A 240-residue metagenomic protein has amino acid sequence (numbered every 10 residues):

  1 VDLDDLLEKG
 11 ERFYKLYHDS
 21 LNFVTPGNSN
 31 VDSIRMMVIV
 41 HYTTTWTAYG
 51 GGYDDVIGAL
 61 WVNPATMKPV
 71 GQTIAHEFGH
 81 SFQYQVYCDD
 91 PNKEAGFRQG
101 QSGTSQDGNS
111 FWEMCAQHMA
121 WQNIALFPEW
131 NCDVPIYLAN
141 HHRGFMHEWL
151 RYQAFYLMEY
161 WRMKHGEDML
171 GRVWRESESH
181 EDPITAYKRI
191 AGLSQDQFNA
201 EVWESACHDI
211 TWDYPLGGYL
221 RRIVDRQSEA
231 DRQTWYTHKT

Functional and structural regions predicted by a protein language model:
V1-I57, W61-F78, F82-N92, Q195: Zn2+-dependent metallopeptidase catalytic core
D2, L6-F13, V70-F78, F111-C115 (+4 more regions): Stable alpha-helical elements in mature extracytoplasmic
F13-V24, E77-F78, F82-V86, M119-F127 (+5 more regions): Sec/Tat-exported extracytoplasmic proteins
H18-M36, D90-F97, T104-N109, P128-P135 (+1 more regions): Surface-exposed patches in mature extracellular/periplasmic domains of secreted proteins
D55-L138, Q153: Zinc-dependent metallopeptidase catalytic helix centered on the HExxH motif and its immediate flanking segment
D90-T104, N140-R143, H208, E229-T237: Surface-exposed intrinsically disordered loops and tails
A125-E176: Long, well-structured alpha-helical subdomains associated with metal-dependent extracellular/ecto-lumenal hydrolases
H180-T240: Beta/coil-rich, acidic/histidine-enriched accessory regions frequently appended to metallopeptidases
